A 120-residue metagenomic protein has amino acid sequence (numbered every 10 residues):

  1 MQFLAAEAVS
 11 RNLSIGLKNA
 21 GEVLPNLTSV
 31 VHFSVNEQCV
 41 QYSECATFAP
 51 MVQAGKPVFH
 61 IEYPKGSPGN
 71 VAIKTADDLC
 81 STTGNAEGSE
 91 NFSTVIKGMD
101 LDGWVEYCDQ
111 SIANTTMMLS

Functional and structural regions predicted by a protein language model:
M1-S120: Glycan-processing catalytic domains of CAZymes
